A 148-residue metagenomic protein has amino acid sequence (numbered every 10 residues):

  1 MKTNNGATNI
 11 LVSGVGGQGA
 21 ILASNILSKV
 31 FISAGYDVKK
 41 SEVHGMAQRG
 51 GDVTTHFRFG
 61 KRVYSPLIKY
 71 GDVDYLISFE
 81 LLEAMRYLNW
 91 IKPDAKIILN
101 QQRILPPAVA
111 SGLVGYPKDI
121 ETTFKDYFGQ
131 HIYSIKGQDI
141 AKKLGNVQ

Functional and structural regions predicted by a protein language model:
M1-Q148: Active-site cofactor/cluster-binding pocket
